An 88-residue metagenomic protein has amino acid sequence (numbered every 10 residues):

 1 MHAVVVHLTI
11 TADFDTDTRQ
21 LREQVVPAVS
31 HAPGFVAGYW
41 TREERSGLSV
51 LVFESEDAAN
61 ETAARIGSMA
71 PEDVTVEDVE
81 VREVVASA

Functional and structural regions predicted by a protein language model:
M1-G47, E54-R65, T75-A88: Short S/T/G/P-rich N-terminal loop/turn motif that feeds into the first structured element of a domain
I66-A70: RNA recognition motif
